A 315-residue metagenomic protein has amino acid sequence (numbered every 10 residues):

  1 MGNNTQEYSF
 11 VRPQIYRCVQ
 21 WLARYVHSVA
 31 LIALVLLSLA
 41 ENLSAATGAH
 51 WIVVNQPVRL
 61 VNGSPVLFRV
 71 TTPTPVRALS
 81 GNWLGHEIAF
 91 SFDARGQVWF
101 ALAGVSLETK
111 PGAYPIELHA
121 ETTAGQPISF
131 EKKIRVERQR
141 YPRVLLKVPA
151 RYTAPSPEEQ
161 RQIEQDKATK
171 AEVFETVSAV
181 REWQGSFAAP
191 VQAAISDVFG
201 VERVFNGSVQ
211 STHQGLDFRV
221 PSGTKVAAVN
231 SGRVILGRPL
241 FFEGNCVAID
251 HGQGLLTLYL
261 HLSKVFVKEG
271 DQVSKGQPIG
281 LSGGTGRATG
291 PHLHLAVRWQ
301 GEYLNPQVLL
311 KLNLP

Functional and structural regions predicted by a protein language model:
T5-A30: Bacterial N-terminal signal peptides that target proteins for export
S28-S38: Bacterial N-terminal signal peptides
I32, L43-S44: Cleavable N-terminal signal peptides
A46-K132: Cationic-aromatic interfacial patches
I52-N55, I128-E243: Surface-exposed, glycine-biased beta-strand/turn segments
E121-T123, E137-Q139, R298-E302: Short coil/turn motifs at secondary-structure junctions
A189-P315: Catalytic cores of peptidoglycan-degrading enzymes
